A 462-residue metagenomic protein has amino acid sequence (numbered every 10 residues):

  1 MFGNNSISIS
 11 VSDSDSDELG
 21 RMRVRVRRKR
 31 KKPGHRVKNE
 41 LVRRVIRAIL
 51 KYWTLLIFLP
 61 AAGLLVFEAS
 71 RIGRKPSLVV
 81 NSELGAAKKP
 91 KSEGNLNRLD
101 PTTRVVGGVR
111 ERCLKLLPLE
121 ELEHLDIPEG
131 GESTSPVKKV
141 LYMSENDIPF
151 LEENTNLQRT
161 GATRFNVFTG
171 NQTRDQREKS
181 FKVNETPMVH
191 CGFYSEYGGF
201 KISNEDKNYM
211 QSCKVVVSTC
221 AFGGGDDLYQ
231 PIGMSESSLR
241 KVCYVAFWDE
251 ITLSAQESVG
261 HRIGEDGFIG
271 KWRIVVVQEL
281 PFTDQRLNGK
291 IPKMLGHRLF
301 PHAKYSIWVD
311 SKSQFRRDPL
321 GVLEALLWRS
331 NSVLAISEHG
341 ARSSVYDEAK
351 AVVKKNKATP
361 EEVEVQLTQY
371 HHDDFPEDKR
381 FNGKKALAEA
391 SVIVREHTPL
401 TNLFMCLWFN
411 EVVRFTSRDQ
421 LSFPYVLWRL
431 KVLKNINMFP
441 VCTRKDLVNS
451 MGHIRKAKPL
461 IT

Functional and structural regions predicted by a protein language model:
M1-T462: Glycosyltransferase catalytic domains, chiefly GT-A lineage
